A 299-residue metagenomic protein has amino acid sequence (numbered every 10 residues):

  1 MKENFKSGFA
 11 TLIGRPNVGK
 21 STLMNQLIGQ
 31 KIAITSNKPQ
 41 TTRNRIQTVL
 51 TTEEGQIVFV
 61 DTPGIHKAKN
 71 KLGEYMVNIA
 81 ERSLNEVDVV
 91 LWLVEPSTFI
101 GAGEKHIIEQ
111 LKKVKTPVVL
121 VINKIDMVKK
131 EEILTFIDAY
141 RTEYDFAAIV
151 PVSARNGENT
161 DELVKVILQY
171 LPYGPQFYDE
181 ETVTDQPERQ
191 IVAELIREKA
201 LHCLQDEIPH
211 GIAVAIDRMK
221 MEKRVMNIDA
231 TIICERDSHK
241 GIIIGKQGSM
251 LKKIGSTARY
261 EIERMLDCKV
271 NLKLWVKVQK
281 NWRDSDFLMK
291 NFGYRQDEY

Functional and structural regions predicted by a protein language model:
M1-N85: Conserved G1/Walker A P-loop phosphate-binding module
G19, N159, M250: Conserved glycine(s) of the Walker
Q30, V49, E53, A68 (+11 more regions): Conserved, well-folded catalytic cores of nucleic-acid-processing and energy-transducing macromolecular machines
T42, H66-K67, F99-I100, V128-K129 (+1 more regions): Catalytic P-loop NTPase motifs of RecA-like helicase/translocase cores
T51-Q56, N78-I149, K220-V225: Conserved C-terminal guanine-recognition region of P-loop GTPase G domains, centered on the G4
D61, N123, S153: Active-site glycine-centered loops adjacent to acidic/histidine catalytic or metal-binding residues that shape
T116-P117, D126-P187: Canonical P-loop GTPase G-domain recognition
E188-Y299: P-loop NTP-binding site
